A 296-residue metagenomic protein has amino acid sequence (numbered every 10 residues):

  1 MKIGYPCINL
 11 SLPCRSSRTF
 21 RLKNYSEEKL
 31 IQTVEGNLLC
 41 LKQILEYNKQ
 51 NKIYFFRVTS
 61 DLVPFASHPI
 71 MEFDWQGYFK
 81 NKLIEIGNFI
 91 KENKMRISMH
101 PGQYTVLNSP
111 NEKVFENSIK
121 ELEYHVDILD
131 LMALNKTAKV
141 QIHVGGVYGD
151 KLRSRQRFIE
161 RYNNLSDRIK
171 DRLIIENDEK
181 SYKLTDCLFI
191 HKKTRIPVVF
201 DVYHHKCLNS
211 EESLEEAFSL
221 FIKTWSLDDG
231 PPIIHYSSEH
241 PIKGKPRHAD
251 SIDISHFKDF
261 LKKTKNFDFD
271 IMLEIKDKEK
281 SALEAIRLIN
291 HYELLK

Functional and structural regions predicted by a protein language model:
M1-R96, Q103-I119, E123-L134, A138-K139 (+7 more regions): Alpha/beta catalytic barrel-like cores
V140-G145: Short, charge-patterned binding micro-sites
Y148-Q156: Loop-centered beta-sheet repeat module
L152, I175-S181: Domain-core and long-helix interface of multi-subunit machines
Y182-K183, Y203-C207: Short acidic, Gly/Ser-rich segments with clustered Asp/Glu that frequently serve as metal-coordination loops in enzyme
I196-H204: Conserved mid-sequence domains
